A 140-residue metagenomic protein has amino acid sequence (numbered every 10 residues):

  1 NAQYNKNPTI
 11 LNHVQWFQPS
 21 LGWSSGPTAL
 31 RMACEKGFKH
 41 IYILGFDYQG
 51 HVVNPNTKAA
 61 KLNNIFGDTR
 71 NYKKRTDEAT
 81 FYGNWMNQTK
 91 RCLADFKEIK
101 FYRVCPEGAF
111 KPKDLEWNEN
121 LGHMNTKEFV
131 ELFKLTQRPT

Functional and structural regions predicted by a protein language model:
N1-T140: Metal-ion/cofactor- or nucleotide/acyl-coenzyme-handling active-site neighborhoods
